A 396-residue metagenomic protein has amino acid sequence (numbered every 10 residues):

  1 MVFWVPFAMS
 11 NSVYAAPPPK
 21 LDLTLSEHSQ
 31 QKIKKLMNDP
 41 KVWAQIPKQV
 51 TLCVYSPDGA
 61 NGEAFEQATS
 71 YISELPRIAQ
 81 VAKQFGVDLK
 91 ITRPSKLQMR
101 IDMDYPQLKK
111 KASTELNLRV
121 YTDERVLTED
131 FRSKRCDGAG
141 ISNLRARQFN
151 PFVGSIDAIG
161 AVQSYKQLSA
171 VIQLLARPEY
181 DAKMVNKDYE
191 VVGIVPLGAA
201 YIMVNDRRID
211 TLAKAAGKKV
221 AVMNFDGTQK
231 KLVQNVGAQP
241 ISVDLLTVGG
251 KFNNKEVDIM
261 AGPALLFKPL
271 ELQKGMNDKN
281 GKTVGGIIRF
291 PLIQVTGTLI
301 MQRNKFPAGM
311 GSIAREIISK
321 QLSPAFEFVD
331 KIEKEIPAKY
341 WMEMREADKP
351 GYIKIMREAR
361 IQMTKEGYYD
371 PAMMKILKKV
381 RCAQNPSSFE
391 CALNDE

Functional and structural regions predicted by a protein language model:
M1-A8: Bacterial N-terminal signal peptides
S10-A15: Boundary at the C-terminal end of the N-terminal hydrophobic targeting segment
P19-K41, D102-K109, E129-R132, D137 (+3 more regions): Contiguous mixed-secondary-structure segments that line small-molecule binding/active-site clefts of soluble domains
P40-K111, D188-D258: Bilobed "Venus flytrap"/periplasmic-binding protein-like clamshell domains and structurally analogous long
G59-S169: Extracytoplasmic small-molecule ligand-binding "clamshell" domains of the periplasmic binding protein/Venus flytrap
C136-S142, P240-S242, D258-A264: Paired acidic/hydrophobic, glycine-rich loop segments that form the ligand-binding mouth/hinge of periplasmic-binding
K255, G262-R289: Extracytoplasmic/periplasmic substrate-binding proteins
